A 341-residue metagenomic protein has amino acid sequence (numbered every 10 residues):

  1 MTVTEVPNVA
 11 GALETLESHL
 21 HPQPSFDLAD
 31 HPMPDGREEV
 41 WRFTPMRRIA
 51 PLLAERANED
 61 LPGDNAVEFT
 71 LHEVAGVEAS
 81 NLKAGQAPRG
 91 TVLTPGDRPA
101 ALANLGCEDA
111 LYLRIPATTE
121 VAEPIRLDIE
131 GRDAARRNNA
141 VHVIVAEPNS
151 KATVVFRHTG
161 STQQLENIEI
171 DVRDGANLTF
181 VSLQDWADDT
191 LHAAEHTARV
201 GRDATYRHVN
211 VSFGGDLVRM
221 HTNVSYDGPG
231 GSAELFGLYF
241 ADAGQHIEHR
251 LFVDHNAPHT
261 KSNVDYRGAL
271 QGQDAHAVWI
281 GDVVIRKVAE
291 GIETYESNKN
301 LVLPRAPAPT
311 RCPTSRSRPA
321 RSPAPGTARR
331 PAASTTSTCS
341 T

Functional and structural regions predicted by a protein language model:
M1-L111, A117-V121, R126, D265-L270 (+1 more regions): N-terminal amphipathic, basic helical "cap/leader" segment at the start of enzyme domains
F26, S340-T341: Surface-exposed charge patches
R89-S340: Conserved beta-strand/loop scaffold segments within soluble protein domains that form the structured core and edges
